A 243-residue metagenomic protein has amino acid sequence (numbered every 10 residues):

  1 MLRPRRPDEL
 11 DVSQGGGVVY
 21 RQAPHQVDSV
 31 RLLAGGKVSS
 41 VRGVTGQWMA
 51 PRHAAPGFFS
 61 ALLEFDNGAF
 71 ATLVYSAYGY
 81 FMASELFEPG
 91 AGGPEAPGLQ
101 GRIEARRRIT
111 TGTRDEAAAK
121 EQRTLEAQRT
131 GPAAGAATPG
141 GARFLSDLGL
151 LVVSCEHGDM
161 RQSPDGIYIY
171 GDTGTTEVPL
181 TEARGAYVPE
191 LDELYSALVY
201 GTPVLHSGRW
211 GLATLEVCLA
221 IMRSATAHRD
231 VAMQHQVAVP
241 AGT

Functional and structural regions predicted by a protein language model:
M1-L73, A77-A96, H228: Predominantly a Rossmann-like dinucleotide-binding segment in NAD(P)-dependent oxidoreductases
V18-R21, M49-H53, G140-F144, L150-L151 (+1 more regions): Short Gly/Pro-enriched turn/cap motifs at secondary-structure boundaries
P24-D28, G185-D192, R209-E216: A structural signal for well-ordered alpha-helical segments within the folded catalytic domains of diverse enzymes
G57-F59, G149, D165: Change "...and in nucleic-acid phosphodiester-cleaving endonucleases..." to "...and in nucleic-acid processing enzymes
S60-L62, V152, Y168: Residue-level detector of beta-strand face positions
A77-S154: Contiguous C-terminal substrate-recognition/catalytic subdomains in enzyme active sites
G79-A83, I169-D172, A186-Y187, P240-G242: A short local loop/turn or secondary-structure capping micro-motif enriched for an aromatic residue
A118-A137, G141-F144, L150-H157, R161-P164 (+2 more regions): C-terminal helix-rich "cap/oligomerization" subdomain common to oxidoreductases
